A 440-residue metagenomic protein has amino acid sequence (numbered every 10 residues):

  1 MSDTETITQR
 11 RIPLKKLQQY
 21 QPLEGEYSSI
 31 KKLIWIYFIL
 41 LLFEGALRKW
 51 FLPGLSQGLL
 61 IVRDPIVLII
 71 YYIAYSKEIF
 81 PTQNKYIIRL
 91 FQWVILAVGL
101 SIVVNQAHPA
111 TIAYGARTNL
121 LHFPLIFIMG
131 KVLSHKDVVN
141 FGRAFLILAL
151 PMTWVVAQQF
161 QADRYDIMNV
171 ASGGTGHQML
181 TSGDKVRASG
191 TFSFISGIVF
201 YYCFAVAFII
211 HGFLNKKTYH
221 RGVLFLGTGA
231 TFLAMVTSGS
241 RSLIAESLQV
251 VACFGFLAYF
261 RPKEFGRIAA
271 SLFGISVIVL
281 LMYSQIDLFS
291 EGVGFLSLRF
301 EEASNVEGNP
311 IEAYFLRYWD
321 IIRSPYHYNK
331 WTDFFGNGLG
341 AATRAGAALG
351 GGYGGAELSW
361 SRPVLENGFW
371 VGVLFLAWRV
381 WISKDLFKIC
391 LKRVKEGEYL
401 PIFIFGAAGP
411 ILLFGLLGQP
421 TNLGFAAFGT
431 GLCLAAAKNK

Functional and structural regions predicted by a protein language model:
M1-I30, V279-L280, K392-G397, G415 (+2 more regions): A juxtamembrane structural motif centered on a specific transmembrane helix
S2, W154, F160-D163, G255-E307 (+1 more regions): A membrane-periplasm/extracellular boundary helix in multi-pass inner-membrane enzymes that assemble envelope glycans
I30-I34, F38-I39, I87-V94, I128-R164 (+1 more regions): Interfacial loop-to-transmembrane-helix boundary motif in multi-pass membrane proteins
I30-K49, R63-L120, A407, I411: N-terminal hydrophobic segments of proteins, predominantly signal-anchor/transmembrane helices of inner/organellar
L33-L40, K384-L416: Loop-to-helix entry and N-terminal half of a specific, functionally important transmembrane alpha helix in multi-pass
F43, G294-S297, E301-W370, L386-L391: Long extracytoplasmic/lumenal interhelical loops at the membrane interface of multi-pass membrane proteins
L68-Y71, I402-I411, G415-K440: Transmembrane alpha-helices of multi-pass inner-membrane enzymes
R143-D166, V170, S182-G183, G190-G239 (+1 more regions): Alpha-helical transmembrane segments of multi-pass inner-membrane proteins
